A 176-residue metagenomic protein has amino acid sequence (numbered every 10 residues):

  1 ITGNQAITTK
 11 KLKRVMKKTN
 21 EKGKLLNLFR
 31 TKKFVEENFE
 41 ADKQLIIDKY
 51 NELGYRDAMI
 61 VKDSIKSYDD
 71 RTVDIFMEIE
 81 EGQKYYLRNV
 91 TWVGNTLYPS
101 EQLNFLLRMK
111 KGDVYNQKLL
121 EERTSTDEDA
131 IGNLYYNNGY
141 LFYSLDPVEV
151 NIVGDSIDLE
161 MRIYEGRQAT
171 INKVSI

Functional and structural regions predicted by a protein language model:
I1-I176: Interaction-mediating elements
